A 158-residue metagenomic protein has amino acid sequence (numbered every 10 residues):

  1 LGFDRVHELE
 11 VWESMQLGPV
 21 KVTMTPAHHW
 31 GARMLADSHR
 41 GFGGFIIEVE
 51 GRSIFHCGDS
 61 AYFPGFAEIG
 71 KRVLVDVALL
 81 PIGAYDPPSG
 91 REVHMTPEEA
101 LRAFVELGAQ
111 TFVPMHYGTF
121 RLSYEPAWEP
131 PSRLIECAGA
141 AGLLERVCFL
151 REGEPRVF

Functional and structural regions predicted by a protein language model:
L1-E8: Helix-loop-beta element that forms the nucleotide-linked donor phosphate-binding surface in glycosyltransferases
G2, K21-T23, A127-E129: Short low-complexity, flexible loop/linker segments enriched in glycine and/or proline with clustered acidic
G2, Q16, A141-L143: Short, structurally constrained coil/turn elements that cap an alpha-helix or connect an alpha-helix to the following
L9-V73, E136, E152-F158: Core dinuclear metal-dependent hydrolase active-site scaffold
A61-R151: Cap/insert and terminal regions of metallo-dependent hydrolase folds
